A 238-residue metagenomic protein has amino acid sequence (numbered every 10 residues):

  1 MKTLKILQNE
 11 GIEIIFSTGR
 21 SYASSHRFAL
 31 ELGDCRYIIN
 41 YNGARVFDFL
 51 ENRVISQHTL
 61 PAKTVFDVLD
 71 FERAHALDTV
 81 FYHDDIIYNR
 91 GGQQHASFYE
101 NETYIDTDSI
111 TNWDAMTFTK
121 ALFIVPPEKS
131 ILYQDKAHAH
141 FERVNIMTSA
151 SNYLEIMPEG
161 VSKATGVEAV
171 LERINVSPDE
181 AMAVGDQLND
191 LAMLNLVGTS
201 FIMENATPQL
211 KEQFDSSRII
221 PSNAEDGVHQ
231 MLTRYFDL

Functional and structural regions predicted by a protein language model:
M1-H95: Active-site phosphate-binding/coordination module
M1-I12, Q57-T64, I105-D106, V161-E172 (+2 more regions): Short, acidic loop-to-helix structural element flanking the phosphoryl-transfer center in phosphate-processing enzymes
G11-I15, D34-R36, T119-K120, D179-A181 (+2 more regions): Short active-site oxyanion
S24-R27, L132, G166, A192-M193 (+2 more regions): Phosphate- and divalent-cation-binding pockets in alpha/beta enzyme and binding domains that engage nucleotide-derived
L32-C35, I55-H58, H95-E100, K163-T165 (+2 more regions): Short, hinge-like loop/turn segments at secondary-structure boundaries
D48-F49, M193-N195, Q209-F214: Short loop/helix-cap segments at secondary-structure boundaries that form the rim of catalytic
F71-M193, N205: Conserved acidic, metal-coordinating active-site core of Asp-based, Mg2+-dependent phosphoryl-transfer enzymes
S200-L238: Asp-based, Mg2+/Mn2+-dependent phosphohydrolase catalytic module
